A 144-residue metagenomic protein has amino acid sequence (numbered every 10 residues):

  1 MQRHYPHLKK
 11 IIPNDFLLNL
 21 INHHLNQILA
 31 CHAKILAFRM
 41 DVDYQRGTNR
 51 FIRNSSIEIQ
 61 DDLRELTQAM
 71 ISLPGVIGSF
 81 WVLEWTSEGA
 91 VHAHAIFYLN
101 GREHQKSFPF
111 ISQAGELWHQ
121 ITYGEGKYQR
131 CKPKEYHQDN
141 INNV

Functional and structural regions predicted by a protein language model:
M1-H32, T48, G101-V144: Catalytic "initiation/cleavage/transfer" segments centered on a nucleophilic residue and adjacent nucleic-acid-engaging
M1-P13, F51-T67, F97: Charged, low-complexity, helix/coiled-coil-prone segments
H23-W85: Signature for HUH/AEP ssDNA processing cores
R50-I52, V91, Q105: Short acidic, gly/pro-rich beta-turn/loop elements at beta-sheet edges and active-site/ligand-binding grooves
S79-R102: Histidine-centered divalent-metal-coordination microenvironment in nucleic-acid enzymes
